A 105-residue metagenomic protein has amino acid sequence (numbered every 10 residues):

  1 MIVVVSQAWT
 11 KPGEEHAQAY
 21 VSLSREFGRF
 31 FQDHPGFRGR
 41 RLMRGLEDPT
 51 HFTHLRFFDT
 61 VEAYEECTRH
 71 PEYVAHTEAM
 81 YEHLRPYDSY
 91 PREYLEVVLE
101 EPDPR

Functional and structural regions predicted by a protein language model:
I2, W9-T10, G39-T50, H76-R105: Glycine-rich beta-strand-turn "strand-cap" elements at beta-sheet edges
W9-S22: Short, surface-exposed ligand-recognition loops at beta-strand->loop->(often short) alpha-helix junctions that present
P12, D48-P49, D59-Y64: Short, charged/polar surface micro-motifs in flexible loops or helix N-caps
E15-A17, G28-F30, L42-R44: Intrinsically disordered, low-complexity segments enriched in polar/charged residues with Gly/Pro, especially when
A17-Q18, E66, D103-R105: Short, charged, solvent-exposed linker or helix-capping segments at domain edges/interfaces that act as flexible hinges
R25-R38, F57-R92: An amphipathic, aromatic/His-enriched active-site/gating alpha helix that lines ligand/cofactor pockets
